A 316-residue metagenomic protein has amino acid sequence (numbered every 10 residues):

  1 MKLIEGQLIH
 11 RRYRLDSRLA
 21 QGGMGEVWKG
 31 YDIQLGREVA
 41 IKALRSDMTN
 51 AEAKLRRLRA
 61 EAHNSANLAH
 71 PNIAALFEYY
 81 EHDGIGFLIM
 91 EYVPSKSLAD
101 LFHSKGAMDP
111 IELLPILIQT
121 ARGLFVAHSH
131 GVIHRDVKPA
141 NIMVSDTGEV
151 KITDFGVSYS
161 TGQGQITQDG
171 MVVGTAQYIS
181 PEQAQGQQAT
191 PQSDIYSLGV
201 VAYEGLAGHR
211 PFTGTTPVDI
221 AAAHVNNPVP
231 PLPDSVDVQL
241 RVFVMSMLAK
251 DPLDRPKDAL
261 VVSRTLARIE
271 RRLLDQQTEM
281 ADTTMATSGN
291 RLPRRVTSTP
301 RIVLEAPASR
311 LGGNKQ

Functional and structural regions predicted by a protein language model:
A43-N67: AlphaC helix of the eukaryotic protein kinase fold
Y79: Activation-segment/catalytic-loop signature of the eukaryotic protein kinase fold
D83-S97, L101: Conserved short submotifs of the Hanks-type protein kinase catalytic core that shape the nucleotide-binding pocket
I116-L117: Activation segment signature within eukaryotic-like protein kinase domains
T120-V132: Protein kinase catalytic-loop region centered on the HRD/HxD motif
D194: Conserved catalytic-loop aspartate of Hanks-type protein kinases
R255: Conserved HRD-motif arginine in the catalytic loop of eukaryotic-like protein kinases
S288-Q316: C-terminal or otherwise distal, non-catalytic regulatory regions appended to signaling enzyme catalytic cores
